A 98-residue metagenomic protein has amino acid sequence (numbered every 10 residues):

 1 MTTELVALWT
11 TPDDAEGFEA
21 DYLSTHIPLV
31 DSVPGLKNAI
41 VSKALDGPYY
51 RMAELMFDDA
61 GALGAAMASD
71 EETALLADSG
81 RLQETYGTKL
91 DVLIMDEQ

Functional and structural regions predicted by a protein language model:
M1-Q98: Macromolecular interaction modules
